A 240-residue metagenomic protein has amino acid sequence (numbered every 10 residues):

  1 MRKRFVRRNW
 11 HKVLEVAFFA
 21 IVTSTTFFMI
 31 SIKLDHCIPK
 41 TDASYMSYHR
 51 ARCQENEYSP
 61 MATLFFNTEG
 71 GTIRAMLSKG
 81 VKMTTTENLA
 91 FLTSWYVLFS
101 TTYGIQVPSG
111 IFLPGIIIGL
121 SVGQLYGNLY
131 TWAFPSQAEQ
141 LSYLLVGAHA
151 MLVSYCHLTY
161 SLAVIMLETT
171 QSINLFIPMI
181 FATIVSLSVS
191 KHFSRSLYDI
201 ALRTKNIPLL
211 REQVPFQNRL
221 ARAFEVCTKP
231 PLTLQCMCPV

Functional and structural regions predicted by a protein language model:
M1-V240: Alpha-helical transmembrane segments and immediately membrane-proximal extracytoplasmic
